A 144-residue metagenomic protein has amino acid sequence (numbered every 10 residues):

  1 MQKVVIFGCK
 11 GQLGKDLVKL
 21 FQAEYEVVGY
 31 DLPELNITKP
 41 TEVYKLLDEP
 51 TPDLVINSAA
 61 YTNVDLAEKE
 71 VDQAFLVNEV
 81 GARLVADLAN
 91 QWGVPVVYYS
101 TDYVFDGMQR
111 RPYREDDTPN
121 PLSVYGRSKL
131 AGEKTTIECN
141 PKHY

Functional and structural regions predicted by a protein language model:
K3-L20: N-terminal Rossmann NAD(P)H-binding glycine-rich loop of SDR-like oxidoreductase domains
F7, Y30, V55-A59, V96-T101: SDR active-site strand-loop-helix element
E24-K45: Adenosine-cofactor binding site in Rossmann-like domains, unifying the SAM/SAH pocket of S-adenosylmethionine-dependent
P40-V77: NAD(P)H-binding glycine-rich loop region in Rossmannoid oxidoreductase-like domains and their noncatalytic homologs
Y61-V64, K69, D102-L122: Active-site "gating" loop of Rossmann-like NAD(P)-dependent oxidoreductase/epimerase domains
K69-V97: NAD(P)-cofactor binding segment of oxidoreductase domains
P95-V97, T101-Y103, E133-Y144: Conserved beta-loop-beta element that borders a ligand/cofactor-binding pocket
S128: Active-site helix of classical SDR
